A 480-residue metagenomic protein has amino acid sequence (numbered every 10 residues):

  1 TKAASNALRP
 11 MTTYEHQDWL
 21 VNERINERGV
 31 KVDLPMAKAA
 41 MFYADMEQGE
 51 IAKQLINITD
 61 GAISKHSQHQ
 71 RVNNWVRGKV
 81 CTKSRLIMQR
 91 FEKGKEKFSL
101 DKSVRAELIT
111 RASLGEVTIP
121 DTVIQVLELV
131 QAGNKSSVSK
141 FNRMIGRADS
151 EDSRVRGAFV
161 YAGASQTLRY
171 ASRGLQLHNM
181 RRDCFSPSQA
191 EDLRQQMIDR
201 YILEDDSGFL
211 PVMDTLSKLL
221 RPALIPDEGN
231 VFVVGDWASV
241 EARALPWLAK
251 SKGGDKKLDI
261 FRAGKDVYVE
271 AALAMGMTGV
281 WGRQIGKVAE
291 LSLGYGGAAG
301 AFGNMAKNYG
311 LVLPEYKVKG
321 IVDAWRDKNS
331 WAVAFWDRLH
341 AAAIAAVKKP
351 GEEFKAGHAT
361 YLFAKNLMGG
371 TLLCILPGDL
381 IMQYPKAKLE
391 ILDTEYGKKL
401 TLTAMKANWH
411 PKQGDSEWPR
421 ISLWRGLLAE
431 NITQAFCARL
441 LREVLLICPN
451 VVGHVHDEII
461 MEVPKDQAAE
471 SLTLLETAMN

Functional and structural regions predicted by a protein language model:
T1-L216, G229, E241, A299 (+1 more regions): Conserved "right-hand" nucleotidyltransferase catalytic core of DNA-directed polymerases
L8-Y14, D18, L440-I459: Active-site palm subdomain of RNA-directed nucleic acid polymerases
D18, H66-R71, Q284-G286, G453-E458: Short Gly/Ser/Thr- and Asp/Glu-enriched loop/turn motifs at secondary-structure junctions
V72-V80, A238-G253, A468: Short active-site loop/helix that positions an aromatic residue
L224-V240: Conserved catalytic palm subdomain of right-hand nucleotidyl-transferase polymerases, strongest for RNA-directed enzymes
A263-W281, A387, I391-H454, L475: Generic long, charged, amphipathic alpha-helical segments
I460-P464: Short hydrophobic/aromatic beta-strand micro-patches that form the beta-sheet surface supporting nucleotide- or nucleic
S471-M479: Short amphipathic alpha-helices in soluble, non-transmembrane regions that often serve as interface/regulatory elements
